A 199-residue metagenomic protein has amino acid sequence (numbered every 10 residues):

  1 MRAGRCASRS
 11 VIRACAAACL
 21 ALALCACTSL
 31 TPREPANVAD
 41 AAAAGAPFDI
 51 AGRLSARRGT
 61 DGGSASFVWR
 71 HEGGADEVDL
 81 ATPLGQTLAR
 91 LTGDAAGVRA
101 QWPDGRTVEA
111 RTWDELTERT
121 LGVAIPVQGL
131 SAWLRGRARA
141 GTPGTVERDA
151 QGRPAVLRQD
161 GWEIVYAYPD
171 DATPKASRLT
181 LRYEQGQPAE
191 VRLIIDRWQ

Functional and structural regions predicted by a protein language model:
M1-S29: Sec-dependent bacterial lipoprotein signal peptides
A21-A44: Bacterial Sec signal peptide processing site at the extreme N-terminus
A44-P83, L88: Post-signal-peptide N-terminal segment of Sec-exported extracytoplasmic proteins
F67-R70, L91-G93, Y166-D170, R197: Extended lipid/amphipathic-ligand handling interfaces
A75-A124: An acidic-aromatic
D104-L157: Flexible, processing/modification-adjacent segments and terminal tails in exported/periplasmic/extracellular proteins
R139-Q199: Gly/Pro-enriched, hydrophobic low-complexity segments that function as extracytoplasmic propeptides/linkers
